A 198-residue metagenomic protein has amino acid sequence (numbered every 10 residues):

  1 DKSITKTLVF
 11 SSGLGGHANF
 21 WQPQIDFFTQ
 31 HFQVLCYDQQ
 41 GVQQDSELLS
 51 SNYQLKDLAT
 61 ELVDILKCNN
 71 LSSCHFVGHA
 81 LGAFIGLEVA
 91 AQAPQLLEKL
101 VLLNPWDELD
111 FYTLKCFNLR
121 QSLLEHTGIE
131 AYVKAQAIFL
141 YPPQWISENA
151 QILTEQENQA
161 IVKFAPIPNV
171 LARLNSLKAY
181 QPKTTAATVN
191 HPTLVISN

Functional and structural regions predicted by a protein language model:
D1-L48: Conserved HGGG/HGGXW glycine-rich cap/lid loop of the alpha/beta-hydrolase fold
T7, Q33, S72-H75, L96-K99: Structural signature of beta-strand start/N-cap positions in the alpha/beta core of ABC transporter nucleotide-binding
F10-G13, A80, N198: Glycine-rich His-Gly loop
L35-V77: Active-site loop/oxyanion-hole signature of alpha/beta-hydrolase fold enzymes
G78-G82, G86: Gly/Ala-rich beta-loop-alpha elbow adjacent to hydrolase catalytic centers
L87, A91, E98-T127: Flexible "cap/lid" loop of the alpha/beta hydrolase fold
F111-T113, E130-A187: Conserved alpha/beta-hydrolase catalytic His-Asp/Glu region
V189, V195-S197: Short beta-strand/loop motif that positions the catalytic acidic residue of the alpha/beta-hydrolase fold
